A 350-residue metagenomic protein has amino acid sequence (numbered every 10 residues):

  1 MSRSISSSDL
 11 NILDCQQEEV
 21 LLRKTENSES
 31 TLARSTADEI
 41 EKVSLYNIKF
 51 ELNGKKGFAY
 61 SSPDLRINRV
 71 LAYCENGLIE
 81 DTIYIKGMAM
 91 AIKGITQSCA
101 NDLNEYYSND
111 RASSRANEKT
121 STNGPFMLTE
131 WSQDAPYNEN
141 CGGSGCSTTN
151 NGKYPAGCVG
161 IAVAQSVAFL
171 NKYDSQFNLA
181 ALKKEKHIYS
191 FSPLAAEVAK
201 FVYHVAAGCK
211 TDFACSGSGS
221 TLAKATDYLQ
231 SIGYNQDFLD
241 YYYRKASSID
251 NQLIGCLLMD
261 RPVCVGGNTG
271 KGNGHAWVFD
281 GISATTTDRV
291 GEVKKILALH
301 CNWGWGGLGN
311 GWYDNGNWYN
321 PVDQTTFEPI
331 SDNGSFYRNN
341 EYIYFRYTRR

Functional and structural regions predicted by a protein language model:
M1-Q16: Short Lys/Arg-enriched alpha/beta "domain-start" segment
D9, R23, S30-G54, N235-A298 (+1 more regions): Active-site-adjacent substructure of cysteine-protease-like catalytic cores
E19, E26, A33-L52, G57-E118 (+3 more regions): Noncatalytic regulatory segments and standalone regulatory/sensor domains
L65-I67, S283-T285, G304-G309: Acidic glycine-/aspartate-rich tracts in secreted/extracellular proteins
V70-S218: Active-site-adjacent structural segments surrounding the nucleophilic cysteine of cysteine proteases and isopeptidases
I92-I95, P125-F126, Y154, F201-D212 (+4 more regions): Short, Φ-rich (hydrophobic/aromatic) sequence segments
A156-A168, A195-S283: Predominantly the structural core of cysteine protease catalytic domains
G219-T226, A298, N302-N310: C-terminal, surface-exposed recognition/capping segments
